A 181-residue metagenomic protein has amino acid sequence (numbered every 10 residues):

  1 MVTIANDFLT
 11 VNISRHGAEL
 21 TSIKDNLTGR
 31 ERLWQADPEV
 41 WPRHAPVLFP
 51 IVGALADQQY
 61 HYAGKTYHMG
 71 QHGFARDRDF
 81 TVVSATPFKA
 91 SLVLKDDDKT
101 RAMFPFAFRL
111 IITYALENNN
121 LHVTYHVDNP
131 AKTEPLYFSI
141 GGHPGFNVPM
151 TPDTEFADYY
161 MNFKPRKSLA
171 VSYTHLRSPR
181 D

Functional and structural regions predicted by a protein language model:
M1-Q59, T66-M69: Beta-strand-rich N-terminal accessory domains
F8, I13, Y114, L121-N129: Short, well-ordered beta-strand segments enriched in hydrophobic/aromatic residues
G17, D96-D98, L116-N118, V127-A131 (+2 more regions): Beta-strand elements of well-folded, non-transmembrane domains
A18, P105-R109, L116-H122, T133 (+1 more regions): Coil-to-beta-strand transition motifs
M69-N118: Extended, loop-rich substrate-binding clefts of extracytoplasmic carbohydrate-active enzymes
A90-L92, L110-I112, V123, G142 (+1 more regions): Hydrophobic residues positioned within well-ordered beta-strands of beta-sheet architectures
H126-D158: Acidic (Asp/Glu-rich), glycine- and aromatic
T174-D181: Conserved small/polar residues in nucleotide/adenosyl-binding loops
